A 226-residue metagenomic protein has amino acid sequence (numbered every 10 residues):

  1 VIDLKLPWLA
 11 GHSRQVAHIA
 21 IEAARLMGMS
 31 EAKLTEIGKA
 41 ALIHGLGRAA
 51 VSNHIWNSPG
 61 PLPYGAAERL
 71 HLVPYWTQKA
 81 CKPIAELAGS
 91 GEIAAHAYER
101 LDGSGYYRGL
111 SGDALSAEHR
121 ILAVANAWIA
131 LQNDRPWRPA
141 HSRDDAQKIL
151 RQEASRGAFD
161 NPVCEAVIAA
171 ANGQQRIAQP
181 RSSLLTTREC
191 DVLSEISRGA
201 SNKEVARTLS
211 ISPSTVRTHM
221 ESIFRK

Functional and structural regions predicted by a protein language model:
V1-L184, C190: Histidine- and acidic-residue-rich, metal-dependent catalytic cores
H18, A166, E195, T208 (+1 more regions): A ubiquitous, low-specificity "background" feature that marks scattered single residues across proteins without
I43, S197-A200: Short helix-capping/turn signature of helix-turn-helix
I93, E189-V192, I196, I223: Short alpha-helical "packing" element that flanks the helix-turn-helix/winged-helix DNA-binding module
L184, E189-D191, E204, T215: Acidic donor-binding helix in nucleotide-sugar-dependent glycosyltransferases
G199-K226: Recognition helix of helix-turn-helix DNA-binding domains
